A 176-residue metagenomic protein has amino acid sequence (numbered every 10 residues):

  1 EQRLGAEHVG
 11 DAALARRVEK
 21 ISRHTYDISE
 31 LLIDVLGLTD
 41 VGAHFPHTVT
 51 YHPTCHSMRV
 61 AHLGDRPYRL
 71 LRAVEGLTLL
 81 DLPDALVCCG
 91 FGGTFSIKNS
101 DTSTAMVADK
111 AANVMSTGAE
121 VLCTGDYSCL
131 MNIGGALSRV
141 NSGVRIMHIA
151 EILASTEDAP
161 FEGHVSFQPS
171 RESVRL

Functional and structural regions predicted by a protein language model:
E1-L176: Iron-sulfur cluster-binding electron-transfer modules in prokaryotic oxidoreductases
